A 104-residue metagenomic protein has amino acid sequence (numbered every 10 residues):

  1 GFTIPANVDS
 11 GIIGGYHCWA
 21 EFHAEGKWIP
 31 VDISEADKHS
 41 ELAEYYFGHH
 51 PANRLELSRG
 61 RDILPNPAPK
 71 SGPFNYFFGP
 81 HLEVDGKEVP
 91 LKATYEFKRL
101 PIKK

Functional and structural regions predicted by a protein language model:
G1-K70: Hydrophobic/aromatic-rich core segments of domains that either
Y45-K104: Low-complexity, Gly/Ser/Thr/Pro-rich intrinsically disordered linker/tail segments
